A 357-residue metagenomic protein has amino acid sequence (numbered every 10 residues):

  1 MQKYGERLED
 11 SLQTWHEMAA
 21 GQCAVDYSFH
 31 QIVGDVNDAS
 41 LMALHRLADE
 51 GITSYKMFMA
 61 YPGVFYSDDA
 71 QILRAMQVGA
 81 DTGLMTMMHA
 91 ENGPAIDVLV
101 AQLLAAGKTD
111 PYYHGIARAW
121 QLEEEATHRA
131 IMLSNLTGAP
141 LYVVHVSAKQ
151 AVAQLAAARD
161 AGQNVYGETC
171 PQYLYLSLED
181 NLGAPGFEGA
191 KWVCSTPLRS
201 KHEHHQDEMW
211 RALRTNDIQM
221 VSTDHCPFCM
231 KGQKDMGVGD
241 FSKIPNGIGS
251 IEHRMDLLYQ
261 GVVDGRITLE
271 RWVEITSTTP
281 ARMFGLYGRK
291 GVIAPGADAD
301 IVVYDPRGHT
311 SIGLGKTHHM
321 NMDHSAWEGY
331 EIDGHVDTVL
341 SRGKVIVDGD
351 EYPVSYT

Functional and structural regions predicted by a protein language model:
M1-G5, F65, W120, V144-H145 (+5 more regions): Hydrophobic alpha-helical scaffolding
M1-K3, I32, A60, E91-N92 (+3 more regions): Short, ordered loop/turn segments at secondary-structure junctions
M1-Q22, A39: Metal-associated gating/positioning segment near the N- to mid-region
Q2-E6, S28-A39, I116-Q121: Active-site mouth loops of central-metabolism enzymes
Y27, Y55, H89, L141 (+9 more regions): Divalent metal-coordination and catalytic microenvironments
A39-V221, G237: Histidine/acidic residue-rich metal-binding segments in metalloenzymes
K108-G138, T215-V221, P227-R307: His/Asp/Glu-enriched, well-ordered alpha-helical/loop segment that forms or immediately abuts the divalent-metal
D235-D240, N246, P295-Y356: C-terminal cap of metal-dependent C-N hydrolases
